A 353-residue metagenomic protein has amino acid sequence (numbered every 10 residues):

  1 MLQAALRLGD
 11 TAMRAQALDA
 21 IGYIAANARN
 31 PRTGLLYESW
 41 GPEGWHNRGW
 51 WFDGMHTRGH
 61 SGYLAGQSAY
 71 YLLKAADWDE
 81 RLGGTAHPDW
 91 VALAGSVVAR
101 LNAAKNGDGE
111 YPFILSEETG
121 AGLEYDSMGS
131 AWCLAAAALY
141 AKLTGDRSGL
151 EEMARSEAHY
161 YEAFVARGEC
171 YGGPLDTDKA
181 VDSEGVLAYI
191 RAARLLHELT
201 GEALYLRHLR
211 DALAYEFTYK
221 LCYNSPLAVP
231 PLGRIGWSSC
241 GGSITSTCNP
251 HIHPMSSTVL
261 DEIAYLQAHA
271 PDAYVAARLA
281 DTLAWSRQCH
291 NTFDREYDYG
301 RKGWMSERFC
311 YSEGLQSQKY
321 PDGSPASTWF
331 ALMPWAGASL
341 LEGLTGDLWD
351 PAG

Functional and structural regions predicted by a protein language model:
M1-G353: Glycan-recognition and catalytic cores of secretory/periplasmic carbohydrate-active enzymes
